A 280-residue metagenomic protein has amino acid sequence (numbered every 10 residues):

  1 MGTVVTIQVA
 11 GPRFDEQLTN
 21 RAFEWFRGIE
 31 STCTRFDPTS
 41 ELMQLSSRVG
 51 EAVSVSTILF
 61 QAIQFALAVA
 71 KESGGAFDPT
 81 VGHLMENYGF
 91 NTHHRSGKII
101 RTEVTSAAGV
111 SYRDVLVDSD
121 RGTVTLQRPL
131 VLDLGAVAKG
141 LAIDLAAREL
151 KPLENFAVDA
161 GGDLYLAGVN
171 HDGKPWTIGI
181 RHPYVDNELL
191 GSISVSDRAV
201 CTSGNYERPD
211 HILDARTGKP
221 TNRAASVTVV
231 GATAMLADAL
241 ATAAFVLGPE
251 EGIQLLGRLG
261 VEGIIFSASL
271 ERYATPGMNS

Functional and structural regions predicted by a protein language model:
M1-S280: Mature catalytic core of soluble alpha/beta enzymes
